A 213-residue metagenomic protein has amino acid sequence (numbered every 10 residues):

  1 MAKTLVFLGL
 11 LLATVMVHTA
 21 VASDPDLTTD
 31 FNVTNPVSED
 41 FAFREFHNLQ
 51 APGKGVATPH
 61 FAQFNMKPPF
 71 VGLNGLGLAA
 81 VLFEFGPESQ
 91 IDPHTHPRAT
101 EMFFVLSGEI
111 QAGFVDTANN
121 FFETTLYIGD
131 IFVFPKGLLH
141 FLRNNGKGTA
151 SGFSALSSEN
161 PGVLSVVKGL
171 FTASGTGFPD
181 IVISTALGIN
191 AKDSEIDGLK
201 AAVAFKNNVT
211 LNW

Functional and structural regions predicted by a protein language model:
K3-V81, I189, D193-W213: A short, N-terminal "cap"/entry segment at the start of jelly-roll beta-barrel domains of the cupin/DSBH fold
F31, N120, T124, F141-W213: Double-stranded beta-helix
P69-G72, V81, D92-H94, E101 (+2 more regions): Beta-strand elements of modular eukaryotic interaction domains
L73-G75, D116-G137: Short acidic-glycine-tyrosine-enriched beta hairpin
L73-G77, P97, K147: A generic fold-level signal
L78-V81, P87, E101, I128-D130 (+2 more regions): Core residues of folded domains in eukaryotic genome-function proteins
G86-Q90, H96-A118, I128: Glycine- and acidic-residue-biased ligand/ion/polar-headgroup-sensing regions
I91-H94, A112-F114, T124-T125, F134 (+2 more regions): Short beta-strand His + acidic residue motifs that chelate non-heme Fe in jelly-roll/DSBH and cupin folds
